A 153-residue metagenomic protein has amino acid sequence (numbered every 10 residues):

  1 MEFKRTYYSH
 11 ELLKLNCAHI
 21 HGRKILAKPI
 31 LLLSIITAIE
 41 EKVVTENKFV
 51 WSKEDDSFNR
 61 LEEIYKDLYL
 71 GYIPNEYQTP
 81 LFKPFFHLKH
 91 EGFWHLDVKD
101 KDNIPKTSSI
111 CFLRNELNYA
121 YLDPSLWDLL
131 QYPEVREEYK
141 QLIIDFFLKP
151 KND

Functional and structural regions predicted by a protein language model:
M1-D153: Intrinsically disordered, charged low-complexity linkers and terminal tails that flank or connect structured domains
